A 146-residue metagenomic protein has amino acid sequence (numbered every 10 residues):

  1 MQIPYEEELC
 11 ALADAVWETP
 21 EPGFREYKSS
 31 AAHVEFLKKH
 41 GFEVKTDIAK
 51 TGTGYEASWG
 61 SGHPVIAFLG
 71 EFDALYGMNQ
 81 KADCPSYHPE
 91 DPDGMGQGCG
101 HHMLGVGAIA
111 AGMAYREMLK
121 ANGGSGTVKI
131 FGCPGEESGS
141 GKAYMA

Functional and structural regions predicted by a protein language model:
M1-Q97, V106-G126: Acidic/His- and Gly-rich active-site-bordering loop/insert found across diverse amide/peptide-bond hydrolases
Q97-G98, F131: Short glycine-rich or small-residue beta-strand-to-loop segments that form or flank ligand, phosphate, metal/Fe-S
L104-A108, G139-K142: Short glycine/serine/threonine-rich phosphate/pyrophosphate-binding segments that cradle anionic phosphate groups
K120-A146: Fold-level recognition of mixed alpha/beta catalytic cores in primary-metabolism enzymes, strongest
